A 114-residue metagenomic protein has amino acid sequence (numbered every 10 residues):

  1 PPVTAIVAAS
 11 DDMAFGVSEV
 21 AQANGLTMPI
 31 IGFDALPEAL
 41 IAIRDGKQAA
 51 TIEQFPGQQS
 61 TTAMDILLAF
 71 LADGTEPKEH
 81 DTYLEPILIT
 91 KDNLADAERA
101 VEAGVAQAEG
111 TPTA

Functional and structural regions predicted by a protein language model:
P1-A42: Hydrophobic alpha-helical
P1-P2, S18-L26, R44-Q48, D65-A72 (+1 more regions): Sec-exported extracytoplasmic/periplasmic mature domains
V7, P29-I31, A49-I52, I89: Structural detector of well-ordered beta-strand residues that form the stable sheet scaffold of enzyme domains
D11, Q54-G57, T61: Electropositive phosphate-/nucleotide-binding environments in soluble metabolic enzymes
D34, F55, D92: Residues at the C-termini of beta-strands that transition into short coil/loop
A39-I43, S60-A63: Short, charged, surface-exposed secondary-structure boundary motifs
D45-G57: Short beta-strand elements at the ligand-binding edges of bilobed clamshell
Q58-A114: Hinge/cleft segment of the Venus flytrap/periplasmic-binding protein
